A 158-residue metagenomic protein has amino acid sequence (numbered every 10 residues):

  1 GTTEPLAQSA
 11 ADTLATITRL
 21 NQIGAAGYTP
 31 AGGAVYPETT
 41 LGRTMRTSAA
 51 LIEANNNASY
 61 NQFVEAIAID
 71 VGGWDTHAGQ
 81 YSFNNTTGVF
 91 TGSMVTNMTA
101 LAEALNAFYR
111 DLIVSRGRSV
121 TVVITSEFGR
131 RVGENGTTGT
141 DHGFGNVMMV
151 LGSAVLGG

Functional and structural regions predicted by a protein language model:
G1-E103, A107-S115, G133, V147-G158: Feature for exported/extracytoplasmic and membrane-associated proteins, marking the mature portion
T121-G129: Acidic/histidine-rich, metal-coordinating catalytic segments
H142-G143: Phosphate-handling catalytic cores of nucleic-acid transaction enzymes
